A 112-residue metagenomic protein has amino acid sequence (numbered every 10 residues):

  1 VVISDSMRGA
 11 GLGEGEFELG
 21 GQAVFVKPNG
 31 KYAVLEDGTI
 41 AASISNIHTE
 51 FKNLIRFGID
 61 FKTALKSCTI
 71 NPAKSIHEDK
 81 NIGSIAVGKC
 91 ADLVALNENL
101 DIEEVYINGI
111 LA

Functional and structural regions predicted by a protein language model:
V1-S4, G9-V87, A91-L96: His/Asp/Glu-enriched, well-ordered alpha-helical/loop segment that forms or immediately abuts the divalent-metal
N99-Y106: Short, Lys/Arg- and Gly-enriched loop/turn segments at beta-strand edges
